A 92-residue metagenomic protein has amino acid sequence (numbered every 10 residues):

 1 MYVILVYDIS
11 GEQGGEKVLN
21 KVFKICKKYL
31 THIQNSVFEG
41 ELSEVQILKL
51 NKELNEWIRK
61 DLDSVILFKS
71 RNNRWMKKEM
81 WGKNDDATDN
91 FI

Functional and structural regions predicted by a protein language model:
M1-V37, E41, V45-Q46: Extended, hydrophobic alpha-helical segments
I4, C26, L50, D85-I92: Unusually extended, aromatic-enriched hydrophobic runs near protein termini
K24-I25, N51-E56, K77-K78: Intrinsically disordered, low-complexity boundary segments flanking structured domains
Q34-S64, K69-R71: Short, intrinsically disordered low-complexity segments
W57-I92: C-terminal structural segments of small proteins and small subunits
